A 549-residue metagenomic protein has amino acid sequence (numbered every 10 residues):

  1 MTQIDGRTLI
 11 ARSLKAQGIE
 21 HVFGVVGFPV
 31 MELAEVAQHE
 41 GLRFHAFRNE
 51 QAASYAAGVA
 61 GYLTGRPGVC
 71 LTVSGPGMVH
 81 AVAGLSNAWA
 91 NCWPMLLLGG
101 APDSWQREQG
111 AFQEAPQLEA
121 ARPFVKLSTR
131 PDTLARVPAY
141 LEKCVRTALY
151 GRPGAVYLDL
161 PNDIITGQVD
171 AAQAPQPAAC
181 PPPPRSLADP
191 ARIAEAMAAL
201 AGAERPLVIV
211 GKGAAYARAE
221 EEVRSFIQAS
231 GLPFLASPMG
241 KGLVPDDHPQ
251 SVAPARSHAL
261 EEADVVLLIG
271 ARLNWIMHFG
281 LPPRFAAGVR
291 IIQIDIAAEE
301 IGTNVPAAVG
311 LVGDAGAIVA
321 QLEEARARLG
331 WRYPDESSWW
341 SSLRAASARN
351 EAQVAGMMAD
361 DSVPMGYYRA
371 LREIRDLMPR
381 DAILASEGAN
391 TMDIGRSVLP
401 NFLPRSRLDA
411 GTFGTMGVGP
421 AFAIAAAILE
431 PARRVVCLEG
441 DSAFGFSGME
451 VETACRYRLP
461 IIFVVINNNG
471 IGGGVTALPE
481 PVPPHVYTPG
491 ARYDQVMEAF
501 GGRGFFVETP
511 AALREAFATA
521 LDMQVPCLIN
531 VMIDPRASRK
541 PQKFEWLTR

Functional and structural regions predicted by a protein language model:
T2, A135, A171-A172, A198 (+3 more regions): Phosphate/pyrophosphate-binding active-site segments
T8-I19, V59-G65, W89, T147-G151 (+6 more regions): Glycine-rich phosphate/diphosphate-binding loops that line cofactor/substrate pockets in enzymes
I10, V25-F28, E32-Q38, R344-A421 (+2 more regions): Active-site diphosphate/adenylate-binding microenvironment
E20-G24, L42-H45, L63-P102, E261-A271 (+2 more regions): A short, small-residue-rich loop immediately preceding and capping a beta-strand
Y62, K212-I292, N401-R433, G445-M449 (+2 more regions): Glycine-rich, anion-gripping cofactor-binding loops and their flanking helix/strand elements in enzyme active sites
G99-Y140, S237-S342, L478, F517: Glycine-rich, acidic loop regions that bind phosphate or pyrophosphate groups
Q106-Q113, S257-A263, I301-V312, G316-A320 (+2 more regions): Thiamine diphosphate
K143, T147-G202, A352-M358: Conformationally flexible catalytic loops at phosphate/diphosphate-handling active centers
